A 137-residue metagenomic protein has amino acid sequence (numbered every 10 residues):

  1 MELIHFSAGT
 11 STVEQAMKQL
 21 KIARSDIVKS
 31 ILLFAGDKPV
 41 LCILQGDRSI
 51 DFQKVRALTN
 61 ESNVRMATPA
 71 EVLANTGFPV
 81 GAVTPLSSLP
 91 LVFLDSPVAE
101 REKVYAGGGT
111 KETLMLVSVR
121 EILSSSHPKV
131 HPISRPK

Functional and structural regions predicted by a protein language model:
M1-K137: Extended, low-hydrophobicity, polar/charged segments
